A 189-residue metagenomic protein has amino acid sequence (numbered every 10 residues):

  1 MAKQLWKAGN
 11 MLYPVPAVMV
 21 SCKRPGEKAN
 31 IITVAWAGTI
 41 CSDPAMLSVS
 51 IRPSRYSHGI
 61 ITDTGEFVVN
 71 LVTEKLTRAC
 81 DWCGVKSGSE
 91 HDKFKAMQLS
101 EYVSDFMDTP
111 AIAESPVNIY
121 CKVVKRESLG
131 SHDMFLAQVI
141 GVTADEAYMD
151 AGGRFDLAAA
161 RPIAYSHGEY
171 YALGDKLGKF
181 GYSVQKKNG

Functional and structural regions predicted by a protein language model:
M1-G189: Basic, polyanion-binding surface patches
